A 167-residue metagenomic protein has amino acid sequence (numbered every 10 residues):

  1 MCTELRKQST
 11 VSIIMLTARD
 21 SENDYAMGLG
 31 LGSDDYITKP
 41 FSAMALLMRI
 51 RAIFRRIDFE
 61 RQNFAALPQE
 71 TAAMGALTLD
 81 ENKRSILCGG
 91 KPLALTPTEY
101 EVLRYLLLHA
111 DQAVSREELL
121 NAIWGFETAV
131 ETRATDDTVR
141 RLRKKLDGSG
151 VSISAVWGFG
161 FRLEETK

Functional and structural regions predicted by a protein language model:
T3, K7, S12-A73: Basic, amphipathic DNA-recognition helix from helix-turn-helix-like DNA-binding domains
R6, L106-A110, I123: Short helix-to-turn junction characteristic of helix-turn-helix DNA-binding domains, especially the helix
I14-L16, L103, S154: Conserved hydrophobic packing residues within short motifs/helices of P-loop NTPase cores of ABC-family ATPases
M44, Q112-I123: Short coil-to-helix segment of the ABC ATPase nucleotide-binding domain corresponding to the Q-loop/switch region
A52-A113, E117: Short, Lys/Arg-enriched segments at the junction into DNA-binding effector domains of transcriptional regulators
F64, A94, D137-V139, R143-K167: DNA-binding patch around the recognition helix
V102-L103, L119, L142, L146: DNA major-groove recognition helices of helix-turn-helix
